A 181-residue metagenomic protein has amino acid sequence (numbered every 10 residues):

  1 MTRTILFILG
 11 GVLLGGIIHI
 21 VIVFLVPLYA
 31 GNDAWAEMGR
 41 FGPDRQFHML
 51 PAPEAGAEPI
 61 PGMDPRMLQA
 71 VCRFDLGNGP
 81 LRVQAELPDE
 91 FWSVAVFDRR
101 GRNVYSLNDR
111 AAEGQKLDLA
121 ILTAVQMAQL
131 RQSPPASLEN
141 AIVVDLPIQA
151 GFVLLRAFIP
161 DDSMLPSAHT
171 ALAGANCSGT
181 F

Functional and structural regions predicted by a protein language model:
M1-F181: A compositional/structural signature for long, glycine/proline-rich flexible linkers and loops on extracytoplasmic
